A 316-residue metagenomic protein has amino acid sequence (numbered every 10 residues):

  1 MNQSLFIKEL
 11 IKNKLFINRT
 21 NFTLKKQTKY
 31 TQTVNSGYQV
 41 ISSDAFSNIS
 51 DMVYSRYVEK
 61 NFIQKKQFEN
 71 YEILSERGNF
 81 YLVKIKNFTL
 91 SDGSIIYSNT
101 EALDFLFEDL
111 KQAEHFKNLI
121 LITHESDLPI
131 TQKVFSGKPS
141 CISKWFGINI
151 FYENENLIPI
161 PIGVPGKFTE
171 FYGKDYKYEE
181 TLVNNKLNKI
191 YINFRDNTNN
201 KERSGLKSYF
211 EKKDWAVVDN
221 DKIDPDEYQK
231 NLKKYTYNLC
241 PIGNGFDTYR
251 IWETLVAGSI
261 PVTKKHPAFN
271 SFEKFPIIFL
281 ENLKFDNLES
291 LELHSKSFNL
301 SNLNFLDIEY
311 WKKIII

Functional and structural regions predicted by a protein language model:
M1-T20: Boundary detector for helix-to-coil junctions that initiate low-complexity/charged tails
K14, E292-S295: Alpha-helix boundary/capping residues
F16-W252, V256, I260-F275, N299-I316: Nucleotide-sugar donor-binding catalytic core of glycosyltransferases
D224, D286-E292, N299: Residues that cap or delimit alpha-helices
F272, P276-L291: Change "using UDP/GDP/dTDP sugars" to "using nucleotide sugars
